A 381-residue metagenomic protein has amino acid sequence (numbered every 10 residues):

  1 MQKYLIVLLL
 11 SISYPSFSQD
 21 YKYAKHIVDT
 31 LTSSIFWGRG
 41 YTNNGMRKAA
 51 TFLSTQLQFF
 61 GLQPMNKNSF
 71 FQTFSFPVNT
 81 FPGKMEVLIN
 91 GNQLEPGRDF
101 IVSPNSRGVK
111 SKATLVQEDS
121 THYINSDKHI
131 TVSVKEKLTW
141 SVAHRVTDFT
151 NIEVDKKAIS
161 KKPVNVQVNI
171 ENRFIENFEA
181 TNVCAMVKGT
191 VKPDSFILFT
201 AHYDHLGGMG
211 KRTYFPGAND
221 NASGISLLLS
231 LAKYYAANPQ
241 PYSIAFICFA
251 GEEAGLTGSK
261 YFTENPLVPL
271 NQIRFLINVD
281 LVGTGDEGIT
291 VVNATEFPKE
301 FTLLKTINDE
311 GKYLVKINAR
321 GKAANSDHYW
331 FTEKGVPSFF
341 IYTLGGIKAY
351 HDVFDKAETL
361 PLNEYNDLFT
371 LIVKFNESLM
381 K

Functional and structural regions predicted by a protein language model:
M1-K22: Bacterial Sec-dependent N-terminal signal peptides
D20-K48, F60, N66, K84-E86 (+3 more regions): N-terminal capping segment at the start of a domain
Y23-H26, T30, N44-F59, S69 (+7 more regions): Extracytoplasmic/secreted proteins, especially bacterial periplasmic and envelope-associated proteins
S34-N44, F59, T73, E171-R173 (+5 more regions): Second-shell loop/turn segments in exported
W37-K128: Noncatalytic luminal/extracellular "stalk/propeptide" segments of secretory-pathway proteins
L94, N105-K110, V134-P216, K233 (+2 more regions): Soluble metallo-hydrolase cores and metallopeptidase-like ectodomains found primarily in the secretory/periplasmic
K233, K348-K381: His/Asp/Glu-rich mid-to-C-terminal helical/loop segments that flank catalytic regions of hydrolases
Q240, F249-A349: Metal-dependent peptidase/peptidase-like ectodomains
